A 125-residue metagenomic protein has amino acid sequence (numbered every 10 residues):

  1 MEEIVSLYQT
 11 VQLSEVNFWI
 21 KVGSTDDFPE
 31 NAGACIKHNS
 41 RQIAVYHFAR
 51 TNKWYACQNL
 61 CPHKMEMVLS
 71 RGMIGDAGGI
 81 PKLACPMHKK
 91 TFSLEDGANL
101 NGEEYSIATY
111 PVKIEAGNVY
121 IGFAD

Functional and structural regions predicted by a protein language model:
M1-G79, S106-D125: N-terminal pre-ligand scaffold of iron-sulfur
C61, C85-H88: Short cysteine clusters
D76, T91-F92: A short acidic, glycine/proline-enriched capping/turn motif at secondary-structure boundaries, especially helix N-cap
K82: Conserved active-site helix of classical SDR/Rossmann-fold NAD(P)-dependent CH-OH oxidoreductases
S93-Y105, T109-P111: C-terminal structural segments of small proteins and small subunits
